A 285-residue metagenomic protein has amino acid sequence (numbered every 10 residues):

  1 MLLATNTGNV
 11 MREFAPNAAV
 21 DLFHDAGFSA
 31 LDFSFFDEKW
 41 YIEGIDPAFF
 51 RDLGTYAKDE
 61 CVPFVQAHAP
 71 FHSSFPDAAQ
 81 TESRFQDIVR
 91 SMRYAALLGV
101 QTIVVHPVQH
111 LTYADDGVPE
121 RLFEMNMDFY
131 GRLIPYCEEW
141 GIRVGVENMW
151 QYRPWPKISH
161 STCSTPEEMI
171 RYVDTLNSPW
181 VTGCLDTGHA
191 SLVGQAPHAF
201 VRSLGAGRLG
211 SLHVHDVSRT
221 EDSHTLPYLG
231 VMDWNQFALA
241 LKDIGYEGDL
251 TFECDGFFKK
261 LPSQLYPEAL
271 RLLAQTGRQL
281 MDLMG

Functional and structural regions predicted by a protein language model:
M1-A4, E13-G27, C163-G285: Histidine-acidic metal/acid-base catalytic patches
M1-A4, V62-V65, F85: Transmembrane beta-strand segments of Gram-negative outer membrane beta-barrel proteins
N6-V10, S34-E38, A69-H72, V108-H110 (+4 more regions): Active-site beta-loop-alpha junctions enriched in small/polar residues
N17, K58-D59, P76-T182, L192 (+1 more regions): Active-site acidic/histidine proton-transfer and metal-coordination neighborhood in alpha/beta enzyme cores
V20-D25, G44-Q66, R90-G99, I134-E139 (+3 more regions): Acidic (Asp/Glu)-rich catalytic clusters
L31-D32, V65-A67, I103, V144 (+2 more regions): Hydrophobic residues within beta-strands of alpha/beta enzymes
D32-G54, Y113: Glycine-rich, proline-tolerant flexible connector loops at the mouths of alpha/beta enzymes
I42-F50, D77-E82, L261: Metal-dependent catalytic neighborhoods of phosphoester/phosphodiester hydrolases
